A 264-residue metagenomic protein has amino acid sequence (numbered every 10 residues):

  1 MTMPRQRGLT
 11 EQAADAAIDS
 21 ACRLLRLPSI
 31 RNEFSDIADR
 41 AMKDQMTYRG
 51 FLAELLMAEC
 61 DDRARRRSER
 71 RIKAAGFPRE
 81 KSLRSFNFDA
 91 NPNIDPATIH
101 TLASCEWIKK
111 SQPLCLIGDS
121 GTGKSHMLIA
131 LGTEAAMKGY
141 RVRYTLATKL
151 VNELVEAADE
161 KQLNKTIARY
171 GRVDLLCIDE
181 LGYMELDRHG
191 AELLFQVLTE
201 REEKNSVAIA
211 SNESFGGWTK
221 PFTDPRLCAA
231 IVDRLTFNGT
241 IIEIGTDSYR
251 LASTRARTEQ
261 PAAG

Functional and structural regions predicted by a protein language model:
M1-I30: Charged, compositionally biased N-terminal leader segments and the immediate start of the first structured element
A16-R23, N32-S35, A53-E54, R70 (+11 more regions): Solvent-exposed alpha-helical segments within well-ordered globular domains of core cellular machineries
D19, R23, L27-R79: Interdomain "pre-motor" coupling segment immediately N-terminal to P-loop NTPase/helicase cores
L27, D39, K43, M57-D61 (+4 more regions): Non-catalytic alpha-helical coupling and interface elements of nucleotide-dependent molecular machines and regulators
A53-E106, S248-P261: AAA+ P-loop ATPase motor domain of ring mechanoenzymes
N87, C115, C177: Conserved beta-strand segments that form the floor/walls of ligand-binding pockets within enzyme and binding domains
I94-R172, T219-F222: Conserved P-loop
R141-T145, K149-L175, L181-G264: Replace "adjacent to P-loop NTPase cores in ATP/GTP-dependent enzymes" with "adjacent to NTP-binding cores
